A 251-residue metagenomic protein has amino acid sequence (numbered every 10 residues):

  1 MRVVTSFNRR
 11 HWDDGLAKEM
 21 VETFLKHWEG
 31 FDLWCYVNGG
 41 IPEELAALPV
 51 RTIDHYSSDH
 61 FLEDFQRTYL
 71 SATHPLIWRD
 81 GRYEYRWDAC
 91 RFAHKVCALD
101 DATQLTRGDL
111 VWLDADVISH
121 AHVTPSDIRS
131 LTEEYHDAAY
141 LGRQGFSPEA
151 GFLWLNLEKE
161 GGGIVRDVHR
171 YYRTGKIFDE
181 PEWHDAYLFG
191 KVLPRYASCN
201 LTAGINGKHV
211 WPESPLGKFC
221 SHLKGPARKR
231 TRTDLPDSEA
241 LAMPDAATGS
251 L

Functional and structural regions predicted by a protein language model:
M1-G81, L105-T106, L157, L223-L251: N-terminal anchoring/stem segment of glycosyltransferases
G15-K18, A93-C97, W183-K191: A structural signal for well-ordered alpha-helical segments within the folded catalytic domains of diverse enzymes
V37-P42, V117, R143-G145: Short beta-alpha junction loops
E84: Short acidic-hydrophobic catalytic motif
W87, R91-Y140: GT-A fold catalytic core of metal-dependent nucleotide-sugar glycosyltransferases, centered on the diacidic
A98, F152-W154, C220: Conserved hydrophobic/aromatic beta-strand scaffold that supports enzyme active sites
H120-A186: Conserved catalytic core of nucleotide-sugar-dependent glycosyltransferases
K159-L251: Catalytic core and acceptor-binding pocket of nucleotide-sugar-dependent glycosyltransferases
